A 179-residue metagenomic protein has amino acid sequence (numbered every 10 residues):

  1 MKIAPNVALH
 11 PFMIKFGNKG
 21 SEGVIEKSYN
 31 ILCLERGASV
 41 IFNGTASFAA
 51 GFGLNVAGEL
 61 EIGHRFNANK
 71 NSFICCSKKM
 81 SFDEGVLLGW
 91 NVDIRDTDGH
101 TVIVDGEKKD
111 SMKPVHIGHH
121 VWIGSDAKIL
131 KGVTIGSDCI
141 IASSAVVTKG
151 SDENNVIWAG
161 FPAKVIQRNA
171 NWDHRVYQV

Functional and structural regions predicted by a protein language model:
M1-R95, G118-H120, A127-I129, S137 (+2 more regions): Domain-scale signature associated with acetyltransferase and cell-envelope carbohydrate enzymes
V56-A57, S111-M112, V146-V147: Short, flexible, glycine/charge-rich loop motifs used to bind or transfer phosphoryl groups or to couple energy/partner
N71, M112-P114, G132: Short basic coil micro-motifs at the edges of alpha-helical modules that engage polyanionic partners
E107-G118: Glycine-rich NAD(P)-binding loop of Rossmann-like domains
T134-W158: C-terminal/domain-terminus segments
